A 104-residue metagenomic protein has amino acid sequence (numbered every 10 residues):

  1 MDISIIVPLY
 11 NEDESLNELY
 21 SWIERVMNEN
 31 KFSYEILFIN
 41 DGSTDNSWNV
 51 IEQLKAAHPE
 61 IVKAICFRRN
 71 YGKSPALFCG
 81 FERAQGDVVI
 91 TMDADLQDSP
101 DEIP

Functional and structural regions predicted by a protein language model:
M1-P104: Structured catalytic core of nucleotide-sugar glycosyltransferases
